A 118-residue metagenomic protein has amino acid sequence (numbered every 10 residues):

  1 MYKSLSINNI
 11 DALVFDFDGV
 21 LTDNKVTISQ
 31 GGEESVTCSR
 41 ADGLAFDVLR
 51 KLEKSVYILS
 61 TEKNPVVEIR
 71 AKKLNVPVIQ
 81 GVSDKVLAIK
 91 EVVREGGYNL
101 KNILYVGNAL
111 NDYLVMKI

Functional and structural regions predicted by a protein language model:
M1-V86: Alpha-helical substrate-recognition element adjacent to the catalytic core
D47, Y113-K117: Alpha-helical segments flanking ligand/cofactor-binding loops in enzyme cores
V86-Y113: Conserved Lys-Pro-Asp/Glu-containing loop-to-beta segment of HAD-superfamily phosphomonoesterases, centered on
